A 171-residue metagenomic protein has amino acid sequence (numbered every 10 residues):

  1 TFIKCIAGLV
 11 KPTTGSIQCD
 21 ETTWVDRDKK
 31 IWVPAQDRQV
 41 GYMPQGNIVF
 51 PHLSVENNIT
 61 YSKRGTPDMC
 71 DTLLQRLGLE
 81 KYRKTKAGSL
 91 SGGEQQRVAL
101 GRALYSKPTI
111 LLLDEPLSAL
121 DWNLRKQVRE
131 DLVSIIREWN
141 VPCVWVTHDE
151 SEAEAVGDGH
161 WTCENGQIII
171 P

Functional and structural regions predicted by a protein language model:
A7: Helix-to-loop junction immediately C-terminal to a conserved catalytic motif
G15-R27: Conserved ABC transporter NBD signature motif
W24-G41: ABC ATPase NBD coupling module
P67-R83, V133-R137: Conserved ABC ATPase "signature" region
K86-L90, E94-Q96: Conserved ABC ATPase signature
S106: Conserved signature/switch motifs of ABC ATPase nucleotide-binding domains
L111-E115: Catalytic Walker B motif of ABC-type/P-loop ATPase nucleotide-binding domains
N140-V146: Conserved H-loop
